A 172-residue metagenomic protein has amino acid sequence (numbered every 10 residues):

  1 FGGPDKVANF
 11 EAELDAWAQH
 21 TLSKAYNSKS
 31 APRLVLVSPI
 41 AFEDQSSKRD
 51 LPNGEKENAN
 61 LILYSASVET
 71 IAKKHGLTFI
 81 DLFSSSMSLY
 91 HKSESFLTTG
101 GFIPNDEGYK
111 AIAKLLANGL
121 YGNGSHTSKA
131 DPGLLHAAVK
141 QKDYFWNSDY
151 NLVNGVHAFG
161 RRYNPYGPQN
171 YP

Functional and structural regions predicted by a protein language model:
F1-D5, I40-D44, S84-L89, F102-I103: Solvent-exposed loop/turn segments at secondary-structure junctions within structured extracellular/periplasmic domains
F1-E11, F145, N164: Oxyanion-hole/transition-state-stabilizing segment in secreted/luminal serine hydrolases and related acyltransferases
G2-V7, G54-N58, L97-F102: Second-shell loop/turn segments in exported
L14-A18, S65: Generic structural signal for well-ordered alpha-helices, preferentially at hydrophobic/aromatic core positions
L22-R33: A short helix->loop->beta-strand "cap" motif at the edges of active sites that frequently abuts
K29, K74-G76, S95-P172: Conserved catalytic region of serine esterases and O-acyltransferases that act on ester linkages in lipids
P32-S38, T78-D81: Structural recognition of the beta-strand scaffold that forms the well-ordered cores of secreted hydrolase catalytic
D44-L82: Substrate-gating cap/lid alpha-helix
